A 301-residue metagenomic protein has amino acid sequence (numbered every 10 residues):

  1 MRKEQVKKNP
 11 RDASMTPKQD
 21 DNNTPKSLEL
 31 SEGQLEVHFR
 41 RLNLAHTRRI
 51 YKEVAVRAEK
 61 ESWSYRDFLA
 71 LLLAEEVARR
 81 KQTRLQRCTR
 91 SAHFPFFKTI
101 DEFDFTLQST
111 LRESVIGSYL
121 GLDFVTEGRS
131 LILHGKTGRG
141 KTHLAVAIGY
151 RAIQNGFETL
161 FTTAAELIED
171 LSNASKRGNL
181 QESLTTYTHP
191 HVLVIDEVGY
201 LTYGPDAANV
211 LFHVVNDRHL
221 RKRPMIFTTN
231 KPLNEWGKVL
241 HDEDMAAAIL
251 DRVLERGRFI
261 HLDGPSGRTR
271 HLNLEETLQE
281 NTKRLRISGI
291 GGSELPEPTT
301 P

Functional and structural regions predicted by a protein language model:
M1-V37, E276-P301: Intrinsically disordered, low-complexity and often Lys/Arg-enriched segments
P25-E29, R40-L44, A58-R66, R90-F94 (+4 more regions): Conserved phosphate/pyrophosphate-binding and hydrolysis machinery centered on Walker-type P-loop NTPases, extending
G33, V37-R40, R49-K52, A70-L71 (+11 more regions): Solvent-exposed alpha-helical segments within well-ordered globular domains of core cellular machineries
Q34-V37, E53-R57, E102, L131-G135 (+1 more regions): Short hinge/gating elements
E36, R40-F96: Interdomain "pre-motor" coupling segment immediately N-terminal to P-loop NTPase/helicase cores
A70-D123, E127, S266-Q279: AAA+ P-loop ATPase motor domain of ring mechanoenzymes
L111-H189, I290: Conserved P-loop
F157-E158, T162, E166-V192, V198-P301: Replace "adjacent to P-loop NTPase cores in ATP/GTP-dependent enzymes" with "adjacent to NTP-binding cores
